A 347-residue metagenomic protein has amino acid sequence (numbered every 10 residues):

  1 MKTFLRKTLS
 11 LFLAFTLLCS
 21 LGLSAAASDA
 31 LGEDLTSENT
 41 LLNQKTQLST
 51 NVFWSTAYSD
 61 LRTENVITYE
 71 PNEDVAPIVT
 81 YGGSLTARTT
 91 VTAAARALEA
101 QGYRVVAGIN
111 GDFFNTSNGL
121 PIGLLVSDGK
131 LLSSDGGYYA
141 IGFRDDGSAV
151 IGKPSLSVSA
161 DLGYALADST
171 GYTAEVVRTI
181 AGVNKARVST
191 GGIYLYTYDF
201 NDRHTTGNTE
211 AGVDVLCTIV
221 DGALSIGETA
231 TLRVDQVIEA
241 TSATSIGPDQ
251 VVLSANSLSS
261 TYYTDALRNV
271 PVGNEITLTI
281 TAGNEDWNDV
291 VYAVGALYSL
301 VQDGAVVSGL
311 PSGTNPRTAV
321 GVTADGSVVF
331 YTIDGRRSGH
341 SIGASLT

Functional and structural regions predicted by a protein language model:
M1-F12: Bacterial N-terminal signal peptides that target proteins for export
L23, F114, A282: Flexible, active-site-proximal loop/turn residues at the rims of small-molecule/cofactor binding pockets and catalytic
A25-A27, F330: Generic preference for hydrophobic
A27-G247, V251-S254: Zymogen propeptides
I246-N269: Short beta-strand-centered segments at strand-helix junctions
Y262-T347: Extended C-terminal subregions enriched in glycine
